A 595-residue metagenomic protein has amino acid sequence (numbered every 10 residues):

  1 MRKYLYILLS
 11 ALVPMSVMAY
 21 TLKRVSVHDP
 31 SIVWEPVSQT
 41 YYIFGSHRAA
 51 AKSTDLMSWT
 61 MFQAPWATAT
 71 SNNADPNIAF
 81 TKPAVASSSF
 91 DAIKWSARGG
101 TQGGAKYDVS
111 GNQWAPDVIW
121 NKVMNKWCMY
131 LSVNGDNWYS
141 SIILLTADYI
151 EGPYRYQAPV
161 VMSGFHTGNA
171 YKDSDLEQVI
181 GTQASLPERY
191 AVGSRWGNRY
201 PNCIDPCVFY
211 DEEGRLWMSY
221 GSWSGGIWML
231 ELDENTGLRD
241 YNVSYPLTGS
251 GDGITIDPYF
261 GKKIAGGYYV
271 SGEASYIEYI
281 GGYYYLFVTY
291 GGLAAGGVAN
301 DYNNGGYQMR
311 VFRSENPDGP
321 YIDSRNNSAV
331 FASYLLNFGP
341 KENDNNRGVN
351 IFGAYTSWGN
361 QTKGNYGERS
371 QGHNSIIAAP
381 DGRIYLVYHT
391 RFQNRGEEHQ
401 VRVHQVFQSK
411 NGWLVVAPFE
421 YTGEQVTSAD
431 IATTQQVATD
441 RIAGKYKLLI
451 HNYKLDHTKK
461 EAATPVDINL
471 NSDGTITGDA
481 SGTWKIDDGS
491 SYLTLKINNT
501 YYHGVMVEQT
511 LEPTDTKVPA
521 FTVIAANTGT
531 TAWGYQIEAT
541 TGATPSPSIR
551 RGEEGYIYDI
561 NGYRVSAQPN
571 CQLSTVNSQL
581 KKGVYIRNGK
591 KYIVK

Functional and structural regions predicted by a protein language model:
M1-Y4, K595: Positively charged n-region of N-terminal signal peptides that target proteins for export
K3-V13: Sec-dependent N-terminal signal peptides
P14-M15, P36, R551: N-terminal processing/targeting junctions
A19-A539: Carbohydrate-active catalytic/glycan-binding domains of CAZyme proteins, especially the secreted or lumenal ectodomains
T540-K595: C-terminal outer-membrane/trafficking sorting elements
